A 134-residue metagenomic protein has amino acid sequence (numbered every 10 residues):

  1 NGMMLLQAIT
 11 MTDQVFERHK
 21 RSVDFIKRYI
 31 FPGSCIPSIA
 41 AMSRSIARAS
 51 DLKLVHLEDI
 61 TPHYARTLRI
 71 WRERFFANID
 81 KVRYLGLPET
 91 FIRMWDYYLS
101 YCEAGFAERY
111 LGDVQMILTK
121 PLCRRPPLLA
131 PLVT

Functional and structural regions predicted by a protein language model:
N1-T10: Conserved beta-strand signature within the Rossmann-like core of class I S-adenosyl-L-methionine
T10-R125, V133-T134: Substrate-binding/catalytic lobe of Class I Rossmann-like enzymes that use SAM or dcSAM, i.e., the mid-to-C-terminal
